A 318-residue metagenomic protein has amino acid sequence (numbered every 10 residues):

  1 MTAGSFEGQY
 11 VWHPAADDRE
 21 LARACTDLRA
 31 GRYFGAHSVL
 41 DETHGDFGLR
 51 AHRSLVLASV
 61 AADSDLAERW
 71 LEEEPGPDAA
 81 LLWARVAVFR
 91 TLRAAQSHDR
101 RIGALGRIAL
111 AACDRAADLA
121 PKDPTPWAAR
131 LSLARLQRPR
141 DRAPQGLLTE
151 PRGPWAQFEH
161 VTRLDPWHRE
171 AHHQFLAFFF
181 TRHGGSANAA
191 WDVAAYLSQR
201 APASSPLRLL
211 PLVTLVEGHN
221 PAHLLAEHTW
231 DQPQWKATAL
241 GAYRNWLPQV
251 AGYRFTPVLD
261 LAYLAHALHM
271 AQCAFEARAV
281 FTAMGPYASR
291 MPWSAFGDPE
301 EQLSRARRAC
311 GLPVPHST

Functional and structural regions predicted by a protein language model:
M1-E73, R278-A288, P292, D298-T318: Extreme N-terminal leader/anchor segments
A16-R19, G153, D260: Alpha-helix N-cap/N′ positions at the starts of helices
T43-E72, W83-R163, W167-R200, R208-T238 (+3 more regions): Short coil/linker segments at helix-helix boundaries
P77-A87, A265: Extended, hydrophobic/aromatic-rich amphipathic alpha-helical segments that build helical scaffolds
A79, W167-E170, S204, F255-P257: Short coil/turn motifs that N-cap or connect alpha-helices
S205-L212, G252-T256: Alpha-solenoid helical repeat architecture
E227-T318: Fungal-biased detection of long, low-complexity, Ser/Thr- and Lys/Arg-rich intrinsically disordered regions
